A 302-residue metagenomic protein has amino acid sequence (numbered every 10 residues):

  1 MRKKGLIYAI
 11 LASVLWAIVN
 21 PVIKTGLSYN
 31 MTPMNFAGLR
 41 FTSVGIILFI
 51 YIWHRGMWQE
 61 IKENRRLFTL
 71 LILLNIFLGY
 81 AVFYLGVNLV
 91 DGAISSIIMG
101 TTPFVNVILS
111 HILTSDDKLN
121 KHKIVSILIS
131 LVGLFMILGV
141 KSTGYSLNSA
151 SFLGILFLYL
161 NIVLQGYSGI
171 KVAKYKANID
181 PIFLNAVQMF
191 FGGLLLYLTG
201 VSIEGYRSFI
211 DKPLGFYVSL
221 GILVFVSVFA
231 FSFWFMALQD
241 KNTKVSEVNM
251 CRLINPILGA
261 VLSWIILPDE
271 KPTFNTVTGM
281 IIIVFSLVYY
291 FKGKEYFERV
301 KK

Functional and structural regions predicted by a protein language model:
M1-N35, L39, L147-K174, L194-L198 (+3 more regions): Glycine-/small-residue-enriched transmembrane alpha-helix faces in small-molecule transporters and effluxers
I10, E63-L71, K118-L131, I179-V187: Cytoplasmic-side transmembrane-helix entry/capping segments in multi-pass membrane proteins
L15, V19-N20, F49-M99, M136-I137 (+1 more regions): Specific transmembrane alpha-helical segments of multi-pass solute transporters/efflux pumps, especially DMT/EamA
V22-P33, N88, L138-S151, V201-Y217 (+1 more regions): Membrane-interface helix termini and inter-helical loops of multi-pass transporters
S28-L78, V105-L109, L164-S168, N185-E204 (+2 more regions): Transmembrane alpha-helices of multi-pass small-molecule transport proteins
L39, I76, Y80, I94-T101 (+2 more regions): Helix-helix packing/entry segments at the starts of transmembrane helices
I47, I52, T102-V125, P256-V277: C-terminal transmembrane-helix exit sites in multi-pass transporters
L48, K121-K141, F274-K294: Hydrophobic transmembrane alpha-helices of multi-pass small-molecule transport proteins
